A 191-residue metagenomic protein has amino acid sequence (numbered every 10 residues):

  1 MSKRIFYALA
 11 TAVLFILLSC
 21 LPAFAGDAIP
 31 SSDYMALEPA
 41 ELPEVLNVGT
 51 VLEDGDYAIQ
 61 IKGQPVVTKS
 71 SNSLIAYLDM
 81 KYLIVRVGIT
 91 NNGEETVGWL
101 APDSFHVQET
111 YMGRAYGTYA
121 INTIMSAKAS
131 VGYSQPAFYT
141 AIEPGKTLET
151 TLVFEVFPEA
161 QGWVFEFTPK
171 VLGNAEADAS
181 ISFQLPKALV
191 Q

Functional and structural regions predicted by a protein language model:
S2-L9, I16-Q64, Y77-L78, A160 (+1 more regions): Membrane engagement elements in two modes
G26-A28, G117, A137-Q191: Surface-exposed edge beta-strand/loop patches
E44-V48, K69-S73, Y133-F138, E149: Short structured motifs
G55, Q60-Q64, L100, Q108-T110 (+3 more regions): A structural detector for beta-sheet-dominated domains
G55-Y57, D79-V87, D103, L148-T150 (+2 more regions): Envelope-exposed proteins and targeting segments
D56, V66-I84, E95-V97, Y139-E143: Short, solvent-exposed beta-strand/turn "edge" segments of beta-rich domains on protein surfaces
P65, I89-G93, V156-P158, V171: Beta-strand elements of well-folded, non-transmembrane domains
T90-T147, A188-Q191: The feature marks short-to-medium sequence segments in extracytoplasmic or secretory-pathway proteins
